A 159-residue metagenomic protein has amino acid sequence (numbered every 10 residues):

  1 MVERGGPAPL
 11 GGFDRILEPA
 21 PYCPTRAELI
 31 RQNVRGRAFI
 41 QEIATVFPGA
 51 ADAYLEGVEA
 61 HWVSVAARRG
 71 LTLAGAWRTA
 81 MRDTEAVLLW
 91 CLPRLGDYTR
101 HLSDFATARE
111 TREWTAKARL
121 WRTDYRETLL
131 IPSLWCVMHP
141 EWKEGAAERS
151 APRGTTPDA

Functional and structural regions predicted by a protein language model:
M1-E18, A60-A74, L92-W135, T156-A159: An amphipathic, aromatic/His-enriched active-site/gating alpha helix that lines ligand/cofactor pockets
P21-D97, V137, E141-A159: Surface-exposed interaction/gating patches
